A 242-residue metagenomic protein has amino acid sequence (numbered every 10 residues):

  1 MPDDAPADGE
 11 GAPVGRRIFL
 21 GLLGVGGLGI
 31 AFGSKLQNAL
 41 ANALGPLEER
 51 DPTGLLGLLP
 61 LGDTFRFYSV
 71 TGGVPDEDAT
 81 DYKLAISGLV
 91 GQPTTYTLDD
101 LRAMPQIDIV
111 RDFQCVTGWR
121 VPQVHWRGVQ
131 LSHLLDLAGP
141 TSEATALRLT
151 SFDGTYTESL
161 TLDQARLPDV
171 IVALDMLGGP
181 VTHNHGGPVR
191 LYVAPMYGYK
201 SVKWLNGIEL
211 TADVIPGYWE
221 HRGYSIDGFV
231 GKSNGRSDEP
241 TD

Functional and structural regions predicted by a protein language model:
M1-V14: N-terminal secretory signal peptides
G11-G15, S34-D242: Structured, non-membrane catalytic/scaffold regions adjacent to prosthetic-group chemistry
G21-F32: Hydrophobic membrane-insertion alpha-helices, especially the h-region of bacterial N-terminal signal peptides
